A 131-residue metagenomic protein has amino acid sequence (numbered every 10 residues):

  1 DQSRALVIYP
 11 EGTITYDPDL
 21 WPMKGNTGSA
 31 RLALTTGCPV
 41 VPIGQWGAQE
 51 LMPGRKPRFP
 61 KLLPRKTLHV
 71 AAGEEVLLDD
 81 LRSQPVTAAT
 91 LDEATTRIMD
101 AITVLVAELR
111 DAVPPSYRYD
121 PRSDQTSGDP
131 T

Functional and structural regions predicted by a protein language model:
D1-T131: Non-catalytic C-terminal accessory region of glycerolipid acyltransferases and related lyso-lipid remodeling enzymes
